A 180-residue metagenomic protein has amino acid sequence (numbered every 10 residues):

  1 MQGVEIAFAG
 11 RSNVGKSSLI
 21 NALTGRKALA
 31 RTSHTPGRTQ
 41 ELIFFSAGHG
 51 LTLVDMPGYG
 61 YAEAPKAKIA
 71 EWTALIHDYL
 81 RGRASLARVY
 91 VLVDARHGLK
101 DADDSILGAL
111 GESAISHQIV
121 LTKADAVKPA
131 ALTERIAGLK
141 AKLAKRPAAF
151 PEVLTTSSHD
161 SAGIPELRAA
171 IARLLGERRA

Functional and structural regions predicted by a protein language model:
M1-E63, A67, G176-R178: Conserved G1/Walker A P-loop phosphate-binding module
P36-T39, F44-A47, L80-L86, L99 (+2 more regions): Conserved catalytic network of the ASCE P-loop NTPase/AAA+ motor domain
T39, I69-T73, R83, K100 (+2 more regions): Amphipathic alpha-helical transducer elements in NTP-driven molecular machines
Y59-I69, R96-H97, D125-A131: Flexible beta-alpha connector loops of hexameric P-loop NTPases
K68-H97, G108-V120: Inter-motif core of Ras-like GTPase G domains
D101-S113, T133-K142: Conserved catalytic-core segment of NTP-binding enzymes
A126-A180: Canonical P-loop GTPase G-domain recognition
